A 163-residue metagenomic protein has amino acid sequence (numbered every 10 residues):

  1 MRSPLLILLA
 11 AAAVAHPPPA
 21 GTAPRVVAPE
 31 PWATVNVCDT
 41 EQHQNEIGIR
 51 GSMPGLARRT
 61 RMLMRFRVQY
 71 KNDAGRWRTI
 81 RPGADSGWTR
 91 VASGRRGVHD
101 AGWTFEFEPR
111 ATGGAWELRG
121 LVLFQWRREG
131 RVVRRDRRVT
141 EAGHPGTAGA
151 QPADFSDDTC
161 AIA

Functional and structural regions predicted by a protein language model:
M1-A20: Secretory targeting and sorting signals
H16-I47, D154-A163: Short, compositionally biased P/S/T/A/G/V-rich stretches that sit at domain boundaries
G48-L56: Short edge beta-strand/loop segments characteristic of extracellular beta-sandwich folds
M62-G83, E117-Q125: Short beta-strand segments and strand-loop junctions that repeat across beta-rich extracellular domains
R67, T112-A142: Internal, hydrophobic beta-strand segments that form the core of beta-sheet-rich folds
R78-G94: Terminal beta-strand-rich extracellular "head" domains that mediate receptor/glycan or other ligand binding
V91-E106: Aromatic sugar-binding surface patches on proteins that engage polysaccharides or sugar-phosphate polymers
R128-A163: Short beta-strand elements
